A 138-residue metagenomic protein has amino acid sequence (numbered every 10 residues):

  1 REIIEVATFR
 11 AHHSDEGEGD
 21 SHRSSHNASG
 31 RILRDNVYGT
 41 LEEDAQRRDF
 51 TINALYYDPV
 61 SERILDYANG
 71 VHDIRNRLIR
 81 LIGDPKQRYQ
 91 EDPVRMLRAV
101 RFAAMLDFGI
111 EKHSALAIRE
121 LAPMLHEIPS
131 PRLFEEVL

Functional and structural regions predicted by a protein language model:
R1-L138: Catalytic cores of the polymerase beta-like nucleotidyltransferase superfamily and closely associated nucleotide
